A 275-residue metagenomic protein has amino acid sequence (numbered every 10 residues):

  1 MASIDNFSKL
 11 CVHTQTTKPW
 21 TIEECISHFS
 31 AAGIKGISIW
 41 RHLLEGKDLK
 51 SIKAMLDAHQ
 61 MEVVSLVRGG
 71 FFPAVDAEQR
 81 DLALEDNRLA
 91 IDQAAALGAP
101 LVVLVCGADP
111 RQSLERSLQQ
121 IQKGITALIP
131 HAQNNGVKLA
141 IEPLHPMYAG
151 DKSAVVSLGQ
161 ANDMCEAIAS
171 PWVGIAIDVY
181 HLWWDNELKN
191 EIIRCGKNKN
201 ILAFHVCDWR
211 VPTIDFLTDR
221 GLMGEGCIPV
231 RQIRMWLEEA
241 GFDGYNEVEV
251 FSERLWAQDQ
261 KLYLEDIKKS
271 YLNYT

Functional and structural regions predicted by a protein language model:
M1-G33, G98-A99, V155-I177, W183-T275: Histidine-acidic metal/acid-base catalytic patches
A2-C11, V64-A74, G107-D109: N-terminal small/glycine-rich loop or linker at the start of catalytic domains across soluble metabolic enzymes
S3, A77-G174, W184, D266: Active-site acidic/histidine proton-transfer and metal-coordination neighborhood in alpha/beta enzyme cores
T16-K18, R41-L43, G69-F72, C106-P110 (+4 more regions): Active-site-proximal loop/turn and secondary-structure-junction residues that shape catalytic pockets, frequently
H28-G46, V67-G70: N-terminal substrate-binding region of glycoside hydrolase catalytic domains
S38, S65-V67, V103, A140 (+2 more regions): Conserved beta-strand positions in the central sheet of alpha/beta enzyme cores
S38-D57, C106, Q112-S113, A149: Glycine-rich, proline-tolerant flexible connector loops at the mouths of alpha/beta enzymes
G46-A58, R88-A96, Q122-Q133, L188-K199 (+1 more regions): Short amphipathic alpha-helices and their capping/turn segments at secondary-structure boundaries
